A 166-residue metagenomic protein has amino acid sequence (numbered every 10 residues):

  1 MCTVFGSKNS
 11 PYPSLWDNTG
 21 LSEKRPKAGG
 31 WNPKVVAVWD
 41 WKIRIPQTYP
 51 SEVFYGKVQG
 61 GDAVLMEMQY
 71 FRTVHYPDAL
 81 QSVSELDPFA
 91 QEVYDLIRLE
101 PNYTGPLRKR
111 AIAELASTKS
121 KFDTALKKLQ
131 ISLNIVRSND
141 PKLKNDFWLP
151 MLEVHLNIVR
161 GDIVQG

Functional and structural regions predicted by a protein language model:
M1-G166: Long, low-complexity intrinsically disordered regions
